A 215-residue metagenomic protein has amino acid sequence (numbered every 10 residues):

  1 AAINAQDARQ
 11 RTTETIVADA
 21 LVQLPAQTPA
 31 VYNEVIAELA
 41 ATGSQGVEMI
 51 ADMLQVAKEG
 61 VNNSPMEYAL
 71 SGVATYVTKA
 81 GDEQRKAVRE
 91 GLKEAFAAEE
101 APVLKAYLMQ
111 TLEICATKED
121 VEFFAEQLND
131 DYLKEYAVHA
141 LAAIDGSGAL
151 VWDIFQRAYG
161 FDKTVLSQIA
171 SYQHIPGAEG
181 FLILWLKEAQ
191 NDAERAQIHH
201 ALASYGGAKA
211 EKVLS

Functional and structural regions predicted by a protein language model:
I3-R11, V22, A30-T42, N63-E83 (+9 more regions): Structural detector for internal amphipathic alpha-helices that build alpha-solenoid repeat scaffolds
I16, V31-V35, G46, I50: Short N-terminal amphipathic alpha-helix/helix-capping patch enriched in small hydrophobics with frequent Ser/Thr
T42-E59: Short, charge-rich amphipathic alpha-helical segments embedded in non-transmembrane helical bundles/solenoids
V56-V61, A95-E99: Helix-loop junctions that connect tandem helical modules in alpha-solenoid scaffolds
V88-R89: HEAT/HEAT-like alpha-solenoid repeats
